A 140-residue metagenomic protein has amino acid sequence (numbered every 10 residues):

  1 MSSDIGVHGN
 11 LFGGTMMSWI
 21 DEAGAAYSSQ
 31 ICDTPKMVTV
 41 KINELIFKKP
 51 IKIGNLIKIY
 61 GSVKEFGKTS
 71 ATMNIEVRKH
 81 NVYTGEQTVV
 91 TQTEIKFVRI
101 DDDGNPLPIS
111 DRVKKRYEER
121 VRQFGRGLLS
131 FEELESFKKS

Functional and structural regions predicted by a protein language model:
M1-S2: Short amphipathic
G6: Glycine/serine-rich anion-binding loops at beta->alpha junctions that coordinate negatively charged ligand groups
T15-T34: Active-site helix/loop of acyl-thioester processing domains in fatty-acid/polyketide metabolism, spanning hotdog-fold
T34-P50: Small beta-barrel nucleic-acid-binding modules, principally OB-folds
K52-L56, K64-S140: HotDog/MaoC-like acyl-thioester-processing domains
